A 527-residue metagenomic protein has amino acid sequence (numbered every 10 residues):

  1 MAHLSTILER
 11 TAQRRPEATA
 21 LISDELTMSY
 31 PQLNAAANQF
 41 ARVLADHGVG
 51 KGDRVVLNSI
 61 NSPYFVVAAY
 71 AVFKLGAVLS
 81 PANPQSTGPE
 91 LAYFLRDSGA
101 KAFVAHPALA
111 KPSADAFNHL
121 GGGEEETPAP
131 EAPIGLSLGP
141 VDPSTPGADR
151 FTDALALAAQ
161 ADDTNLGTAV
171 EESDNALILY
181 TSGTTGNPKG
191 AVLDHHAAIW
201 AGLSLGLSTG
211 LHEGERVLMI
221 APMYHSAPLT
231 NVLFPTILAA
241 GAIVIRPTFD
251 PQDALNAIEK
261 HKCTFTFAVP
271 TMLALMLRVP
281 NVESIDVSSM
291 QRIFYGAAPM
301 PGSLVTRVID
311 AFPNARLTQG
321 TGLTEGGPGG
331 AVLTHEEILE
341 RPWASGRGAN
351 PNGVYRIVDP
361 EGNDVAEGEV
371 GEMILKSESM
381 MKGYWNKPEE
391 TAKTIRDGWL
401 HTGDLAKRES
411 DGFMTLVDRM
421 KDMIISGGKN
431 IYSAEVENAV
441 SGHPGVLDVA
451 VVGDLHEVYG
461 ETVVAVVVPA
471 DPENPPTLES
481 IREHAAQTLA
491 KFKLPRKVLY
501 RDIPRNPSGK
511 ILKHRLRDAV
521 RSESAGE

Functional and structural regions predicted by a protein language model:
L4, E9, E17-S62, V66-Y70 (+3 more regions): Conserved AMP-binding/adenylate-forming core of the ANL superfamily
P16-E17, S137-D142, Q160-Y180, N187 (+1 more regions): Conserved pre-ATP/AMP-binding loop-to-beta segment of ANL
L26, R42, D46-H47, V67 (+1 more regions): Structural core segment of the AMP-binding/adenylate-forming
S29-P31, A176-W200: Conserved AMP-binding A3 loop
R42, S86, Y93, F103-A105 (+9 more regions): AMP-binding/adenylate-forming catalytic core of the ANL superfamily
G76, I199-R216, Y224-T264, V279: Conserved AMP-binding/adenylation subdomain of ANL enzymes
L238, C263-A268, L277-R341, V354 (+1 more regions): Gly/Ser/Thr-rich phosphate-binding loop
R356, E367-M381, W399, L405-A406: AMP-binding/adenylate-forming core of the ANL superfamily
